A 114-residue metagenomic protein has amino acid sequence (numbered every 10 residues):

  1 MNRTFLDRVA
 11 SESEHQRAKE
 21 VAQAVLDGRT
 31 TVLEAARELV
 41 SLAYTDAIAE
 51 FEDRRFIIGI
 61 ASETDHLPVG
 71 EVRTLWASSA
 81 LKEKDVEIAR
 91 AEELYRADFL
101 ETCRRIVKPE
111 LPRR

Functional and structural regions predicted by a protein language model:
M1-R114: Acidic, Ser/Pro/Thr-rich low-complexity regulatory regions and the short amphipathic helical interaction modules they
